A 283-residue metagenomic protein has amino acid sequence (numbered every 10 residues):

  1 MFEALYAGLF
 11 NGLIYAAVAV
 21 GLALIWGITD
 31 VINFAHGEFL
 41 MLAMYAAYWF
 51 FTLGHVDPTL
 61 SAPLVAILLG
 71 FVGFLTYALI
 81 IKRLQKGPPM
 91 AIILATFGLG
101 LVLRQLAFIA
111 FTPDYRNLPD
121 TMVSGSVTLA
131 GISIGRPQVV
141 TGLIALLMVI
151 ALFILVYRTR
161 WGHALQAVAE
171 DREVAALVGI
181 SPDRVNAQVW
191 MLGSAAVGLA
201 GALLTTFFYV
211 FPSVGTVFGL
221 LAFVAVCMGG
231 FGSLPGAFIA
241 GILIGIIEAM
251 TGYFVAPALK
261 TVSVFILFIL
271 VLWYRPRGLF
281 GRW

Functional and structural regions predicted by a protein language model:
M1-V18, A46, D57-S61, G87-I92 (+4 more regions): Membrane-interfacial amphipathic/re-entrant helices at transmembrane-helix boundaries
F2-T52, L79-K86, A91, V226-L234: Single transmembrane alpha-helix segments in multi-pass membrane proteins
N11, S133-F211, L234-I239: Helix-loop-helix "hairpin" substructures at the membrane interface of multi-pass membrane proteins
Y15, H55-I67, W190-V197, G201-F268: Transmembrane alpha-helical segments in multi-pass inner-membrane proteins
A23, G27, A47-T52, L69 (+7 more regions): Structural signal for membrane-spanning alpha-helices in multi-pass inner-membrane proteins, emphasizing helix cores
H55-L99, L106, I239-I244, R275-P276: Alpha-helical transmembrane segments within multi-pass membrane transporters and channels
R83-L84, P88-R158, V185-Q188, M250 (+3 more regions): Transmembrane helix-bundle core of multi-pass membrane transporters and related energy-transducing complexes
A110, D114, E170-L177, S181-R184 (+1 more regions): Cytosolic-side transmembrane-helix boundaries in multi-pass membrane proteins
